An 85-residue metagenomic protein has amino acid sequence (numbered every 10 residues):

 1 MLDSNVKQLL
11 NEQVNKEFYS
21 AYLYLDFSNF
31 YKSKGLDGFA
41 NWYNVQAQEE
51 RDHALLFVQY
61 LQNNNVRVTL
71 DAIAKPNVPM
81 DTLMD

Functional and structural regions predicted by a protein language model:
M1-D85: Iron-associated oxidoreductase/ferritin-like identity signal
